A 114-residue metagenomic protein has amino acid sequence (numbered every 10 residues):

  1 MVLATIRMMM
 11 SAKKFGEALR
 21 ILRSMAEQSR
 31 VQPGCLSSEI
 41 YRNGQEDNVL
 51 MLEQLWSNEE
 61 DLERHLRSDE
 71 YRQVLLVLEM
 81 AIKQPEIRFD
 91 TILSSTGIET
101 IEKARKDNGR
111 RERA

Functional and structural regions predicted by a protein language model:
V2-M8, E39-L66: Short, well-ordered beta-strand segments in beta-rich or mixed alpha/beta enzyme and ligand-binding folds
L3-T5, E17, M25-Q28: Residues within well-formed alpha-helices
M9-L19: Short, surface-exposed ligand-recognition loops at beta-strand->loop->(often short) alpha-helix junctions that present
M10-A12, N58, T91-S94: Non-catalytic surface loops within mature trypsin-like serine protease
S24, R30-S37, L55-F89: An amphipathic, aromatic/His-enriched active-site/gating alpha helix that lines ligand/cofactor pockets
I40-E46, L76-A114: Glycine-rich beta-strand-turn "strand-cap" elements at beta-sheet edges
